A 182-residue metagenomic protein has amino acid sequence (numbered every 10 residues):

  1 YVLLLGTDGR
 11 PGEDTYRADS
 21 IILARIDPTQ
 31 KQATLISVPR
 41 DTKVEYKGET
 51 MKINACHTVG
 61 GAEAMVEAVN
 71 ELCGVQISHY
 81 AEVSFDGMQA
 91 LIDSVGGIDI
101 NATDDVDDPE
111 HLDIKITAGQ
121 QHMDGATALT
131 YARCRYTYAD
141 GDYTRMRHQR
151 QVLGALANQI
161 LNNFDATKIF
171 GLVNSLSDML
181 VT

Functional and structural regions predicted by a protein language model:
Y1-T182: Non-catalytic, solvent-exposed segments at the cell envelope interface
